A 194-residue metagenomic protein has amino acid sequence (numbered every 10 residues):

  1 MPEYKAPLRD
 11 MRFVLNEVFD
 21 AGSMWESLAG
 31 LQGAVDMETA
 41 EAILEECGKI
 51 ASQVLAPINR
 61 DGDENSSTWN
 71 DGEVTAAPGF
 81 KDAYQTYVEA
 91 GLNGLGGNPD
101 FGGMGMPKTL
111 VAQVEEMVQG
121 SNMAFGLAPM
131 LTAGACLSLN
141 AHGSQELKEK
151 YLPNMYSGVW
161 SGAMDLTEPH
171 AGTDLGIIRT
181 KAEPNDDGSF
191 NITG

Functional and structural regions predicted by a protein language model:
M1-L127, K150: Amphipathic, small/basic residue-rich leader segments at the start of a protein or domain
V18, H142, T167-P169: Structured loops at beta-to-helix junctions and adjacent beta-edge loops in soluble globular domains
T68, T132-A135, S157, E168-H170: A glycine-rich phosphate-binding loop feature that marks nucleotide/adenosyl-phosphate handling sites
G96-D100, L127-L131, D165-L166, G194: Glycine-rich, histidine-containing beta strand-loop boundary motifs that form or position
M104, E146-G194: Glycine-rich, Trp-frequent "lid" loop and neighboring beta-strands that shape and gate the flavin cofactor pocket
L127-Q145: N-terminal glycine-rich flavin-associated loop
